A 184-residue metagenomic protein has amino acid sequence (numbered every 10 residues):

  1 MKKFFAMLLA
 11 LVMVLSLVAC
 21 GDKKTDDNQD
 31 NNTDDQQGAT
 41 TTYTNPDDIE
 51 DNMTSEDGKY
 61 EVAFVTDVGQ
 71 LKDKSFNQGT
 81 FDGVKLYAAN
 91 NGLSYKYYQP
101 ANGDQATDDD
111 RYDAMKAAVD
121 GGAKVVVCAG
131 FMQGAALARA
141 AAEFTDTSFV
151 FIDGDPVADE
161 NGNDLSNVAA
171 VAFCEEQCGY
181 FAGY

Functional and structural regions predicted by a protein language model:
M1-L9: Positively charged n-region of N-terminal signal peptides that target proteins for export
L9-A10, A118: Enrichment for repetitive, rod-forming helical segments
S16-A19: C-terminal motif of bacterial Sec signal peptides marking the signal peptidase cleavage site
D22-D27, N31-Y184: A residue-level marker of the well-folded mature domains of exported/periplasmic proteins
